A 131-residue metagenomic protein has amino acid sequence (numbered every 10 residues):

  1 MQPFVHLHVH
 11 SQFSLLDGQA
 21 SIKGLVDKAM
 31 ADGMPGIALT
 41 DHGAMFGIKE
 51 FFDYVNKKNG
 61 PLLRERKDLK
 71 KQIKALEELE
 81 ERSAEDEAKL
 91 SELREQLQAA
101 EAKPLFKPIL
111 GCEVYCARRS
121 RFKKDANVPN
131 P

Functional and structural regions predicted by a protein language model:
M1-P131: Phosphodiester-processing cores and adjacent nucleic acid-binding clamps
